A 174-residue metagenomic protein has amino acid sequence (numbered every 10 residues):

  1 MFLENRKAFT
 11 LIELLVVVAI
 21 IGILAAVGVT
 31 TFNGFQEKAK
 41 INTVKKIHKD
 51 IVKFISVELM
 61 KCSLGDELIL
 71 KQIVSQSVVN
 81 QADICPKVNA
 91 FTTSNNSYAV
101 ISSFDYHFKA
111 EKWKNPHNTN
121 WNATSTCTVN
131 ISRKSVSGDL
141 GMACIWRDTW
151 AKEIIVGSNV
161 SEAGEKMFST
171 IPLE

Functional and structural regions predicted by a protein language model:
N5-Q36: N-terminal single-pass transmembrane signal-anchor helix
A8-I12, I21, V44, I51 (+2 more regions): Generic N-terminal initiation segments characterized by hydrophobic and/or small/turn-forming residues
F9, F32, E58-L59, M142: Broad hydrophobic/π-residue packing in well-ordered secondary structure
E37-D66: Membrane-proximal N-terminal amphipathic helix
M60-E174: Periplasmic/extracellular, small/polar-rich flexible segments of pilin-like filament-forming proteins
